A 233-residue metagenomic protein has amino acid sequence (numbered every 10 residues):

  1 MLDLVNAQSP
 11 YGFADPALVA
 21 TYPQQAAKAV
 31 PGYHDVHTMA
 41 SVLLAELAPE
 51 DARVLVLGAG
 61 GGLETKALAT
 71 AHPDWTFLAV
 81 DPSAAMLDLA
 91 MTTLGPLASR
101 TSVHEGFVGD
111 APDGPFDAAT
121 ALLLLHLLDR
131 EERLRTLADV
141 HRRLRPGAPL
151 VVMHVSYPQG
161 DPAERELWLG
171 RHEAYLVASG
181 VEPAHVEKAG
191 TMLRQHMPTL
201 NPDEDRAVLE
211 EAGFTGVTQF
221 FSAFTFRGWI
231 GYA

Functional and structural regions predicted by a protein language model:
M1-T21: N-terminal, positively charged/glycine-rich alpha-helical extensions of SAM-dependent methyltransferases
G32-E50: Conserved alpha-helix/loop element of class I SAM-dependent methyltransferases that forms part of the SAM/SAH-binding
R53-L57, G61-D110: Class I SAM-dependent methyltransferase SAM/SAH-binding core
A111-A119: A short acidic, Gly/Pro-enriched loop at the edge of an enzyme's catalytic core that lines a small-molecule cofactor
L134-P146: A short glycine-rich, Lys/Arg-flanked "PGG" loop and its adjoining helix->strand segment in the class I
P149-A178: Conserved class I S-adenosyl-L-methionine
Q195-A212: Short alpha-helix
A212-A233: Core SAM-dependent methyltransferase catalytic element
